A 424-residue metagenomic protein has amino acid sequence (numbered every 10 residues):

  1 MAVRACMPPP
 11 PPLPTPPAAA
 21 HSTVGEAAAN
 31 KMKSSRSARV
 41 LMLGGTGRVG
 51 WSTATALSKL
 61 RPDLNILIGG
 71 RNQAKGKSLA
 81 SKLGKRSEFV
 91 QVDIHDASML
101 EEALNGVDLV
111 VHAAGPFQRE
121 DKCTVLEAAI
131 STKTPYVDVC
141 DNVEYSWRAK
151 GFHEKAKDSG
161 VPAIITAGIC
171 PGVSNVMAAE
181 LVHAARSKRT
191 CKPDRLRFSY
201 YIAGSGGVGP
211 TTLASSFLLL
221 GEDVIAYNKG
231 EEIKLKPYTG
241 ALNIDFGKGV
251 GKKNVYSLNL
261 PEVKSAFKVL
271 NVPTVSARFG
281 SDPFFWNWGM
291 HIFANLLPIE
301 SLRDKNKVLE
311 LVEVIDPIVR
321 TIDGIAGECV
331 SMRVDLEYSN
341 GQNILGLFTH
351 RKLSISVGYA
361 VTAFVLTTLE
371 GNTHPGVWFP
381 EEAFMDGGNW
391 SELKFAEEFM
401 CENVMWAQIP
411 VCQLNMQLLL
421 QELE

Functional and structural regions predicted by a protein language model:
A2-A29, H183-E424: C-terminal catalytic/substrate-binding lobe primarily of soluble NAD(P)-dependent oxidoreductases
S37-D63: N-terminal Rossmann NAD(P)H-binding glycine-rich loop of SDR-like oxidoreductase domains
R39, D108-L109, P135: Structural motif
N65-L67: Short beta-strand element of Class I
G69-Q73, K77, D93-I94: N-terminal Rossmann-fold cofactor-binding loop
K77-S87: Short, conserved SAM-binding/catalytic segment of Class I S-adenosyl-L-methionine-dependent methyltransferases
V90-D121: Conserved Rossmann-fold cofactor-binding substructure of NAD(P)-dependent oxidoreductases
V139-A163: Rossmann-fold NAD(P)-binding glycine/threonine-rich loop
